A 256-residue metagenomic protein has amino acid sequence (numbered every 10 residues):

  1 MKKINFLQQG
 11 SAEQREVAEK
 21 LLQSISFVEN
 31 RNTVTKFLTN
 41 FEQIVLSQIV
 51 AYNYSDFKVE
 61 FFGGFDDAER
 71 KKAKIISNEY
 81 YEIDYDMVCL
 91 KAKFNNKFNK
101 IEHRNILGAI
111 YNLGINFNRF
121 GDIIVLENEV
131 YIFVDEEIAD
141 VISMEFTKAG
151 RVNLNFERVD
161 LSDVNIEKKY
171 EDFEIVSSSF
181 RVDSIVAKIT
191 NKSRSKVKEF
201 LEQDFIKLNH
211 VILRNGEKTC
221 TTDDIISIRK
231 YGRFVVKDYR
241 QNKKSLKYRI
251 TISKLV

Functional and structural regions predicted by a protein language model:
M1-D183, I189, T219, G232-V256: Ferredoxin-like alpha/beta domains used as RNA- or RNAP-binding modules
S179-K230: Basic (Lys/Arg-enriched) interaction patch that binds polyanionic ligands
